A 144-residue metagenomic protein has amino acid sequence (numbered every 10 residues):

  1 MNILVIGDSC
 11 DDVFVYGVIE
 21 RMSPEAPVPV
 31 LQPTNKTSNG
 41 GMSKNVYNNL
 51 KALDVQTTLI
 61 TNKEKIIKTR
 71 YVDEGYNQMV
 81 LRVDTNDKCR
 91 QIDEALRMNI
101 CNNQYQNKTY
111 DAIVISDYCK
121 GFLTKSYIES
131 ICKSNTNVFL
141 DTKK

Functional and structural regions predicted by a protein language model:
M1-A26, P33-K144: Ribokinase/PfkB-type carbohydrate-kinase core domain
